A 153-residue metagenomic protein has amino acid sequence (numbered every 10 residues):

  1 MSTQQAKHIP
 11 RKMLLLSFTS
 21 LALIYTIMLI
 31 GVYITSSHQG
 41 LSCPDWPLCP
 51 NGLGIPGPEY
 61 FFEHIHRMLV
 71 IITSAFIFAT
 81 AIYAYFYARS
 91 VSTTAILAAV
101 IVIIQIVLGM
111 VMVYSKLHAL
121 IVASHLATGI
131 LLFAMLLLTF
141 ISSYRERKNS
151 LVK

Functional and structural regions predicted by a protein language model:
M1-K153: Polytopic transmembrane helical bundles with strong interfacial aromatic enrichment
